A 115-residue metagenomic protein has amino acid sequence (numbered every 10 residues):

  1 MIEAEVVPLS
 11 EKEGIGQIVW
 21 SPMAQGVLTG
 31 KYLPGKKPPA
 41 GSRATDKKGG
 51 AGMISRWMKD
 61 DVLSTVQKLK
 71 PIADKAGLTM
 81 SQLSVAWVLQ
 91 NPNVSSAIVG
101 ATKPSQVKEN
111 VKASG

Functional and structural regions predicted by a protein language model:
M1-G115: Beta/alpha (TIM)-barrel catalytic core signal, keyed to glycine-rich beta->alpha loops juxtaposed to Asp/Glu that bind
